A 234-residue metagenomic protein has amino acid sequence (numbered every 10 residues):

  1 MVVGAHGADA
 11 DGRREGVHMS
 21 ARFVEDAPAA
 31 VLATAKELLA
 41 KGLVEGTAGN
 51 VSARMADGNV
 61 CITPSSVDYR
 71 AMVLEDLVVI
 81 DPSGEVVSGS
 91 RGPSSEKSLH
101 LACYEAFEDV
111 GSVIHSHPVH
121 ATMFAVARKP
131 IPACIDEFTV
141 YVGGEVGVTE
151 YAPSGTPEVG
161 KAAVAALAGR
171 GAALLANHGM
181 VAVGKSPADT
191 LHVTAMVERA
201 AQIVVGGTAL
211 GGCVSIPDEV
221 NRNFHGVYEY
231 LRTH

Functional and structural regions predicted by a protein language model:
M1-H18: N-terminal amphipathic/basic-hydrophobic helices that include classical n-h-c signal peptides and signal-anchor
R13-H234: Glycine-rich flexible loops
